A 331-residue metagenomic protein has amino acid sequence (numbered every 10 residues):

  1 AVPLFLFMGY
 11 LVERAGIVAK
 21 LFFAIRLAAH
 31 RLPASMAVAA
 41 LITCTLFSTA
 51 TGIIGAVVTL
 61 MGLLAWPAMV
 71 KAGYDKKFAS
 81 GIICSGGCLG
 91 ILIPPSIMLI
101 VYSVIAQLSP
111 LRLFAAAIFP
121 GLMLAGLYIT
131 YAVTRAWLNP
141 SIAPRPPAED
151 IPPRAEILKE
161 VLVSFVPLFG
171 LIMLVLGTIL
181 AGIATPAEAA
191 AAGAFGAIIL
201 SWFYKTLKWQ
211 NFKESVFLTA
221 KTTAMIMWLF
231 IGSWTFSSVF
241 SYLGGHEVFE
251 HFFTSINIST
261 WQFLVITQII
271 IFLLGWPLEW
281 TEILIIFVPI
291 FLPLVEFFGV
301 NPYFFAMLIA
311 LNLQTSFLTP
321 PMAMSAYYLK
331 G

Functional and structural regions predicted by a protein language model:
A1-G331: Alpha-helical transmembrane segments of multi-pass membrane transport proteins
